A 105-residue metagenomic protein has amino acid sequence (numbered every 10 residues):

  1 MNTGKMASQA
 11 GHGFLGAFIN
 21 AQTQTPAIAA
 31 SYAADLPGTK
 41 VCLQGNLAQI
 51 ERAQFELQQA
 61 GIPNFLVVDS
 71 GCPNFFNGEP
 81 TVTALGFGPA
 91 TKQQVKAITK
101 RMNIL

Functional and structural regions predicted by a protein language model:
M1-Q24: Glycine- and Gly-Pro-enriched alpha-helical subdomains that act as flexible, kink-prone "lid/hinge" or packing modules
N2-T3, T25, D69, T91: Alpha-helix initiation/capping motif
G4, A30, N74: Flexible, active-site-adjacent loop/turn segments at secondary-structure boundaries
K5, Q9, A48, Q93: Conserved active-site and cofactor/substrate-binding residues in soluble primary-metabolism enzymes
F18, G45-L47: Generic secondary-structure microfeatures
A21-V41: Active-site pocket-lining segment
L36-G45, R52, Q58-L105: Short basic, glycine-rich beta-strand/loop surfaces that mediate nucleic-acid
